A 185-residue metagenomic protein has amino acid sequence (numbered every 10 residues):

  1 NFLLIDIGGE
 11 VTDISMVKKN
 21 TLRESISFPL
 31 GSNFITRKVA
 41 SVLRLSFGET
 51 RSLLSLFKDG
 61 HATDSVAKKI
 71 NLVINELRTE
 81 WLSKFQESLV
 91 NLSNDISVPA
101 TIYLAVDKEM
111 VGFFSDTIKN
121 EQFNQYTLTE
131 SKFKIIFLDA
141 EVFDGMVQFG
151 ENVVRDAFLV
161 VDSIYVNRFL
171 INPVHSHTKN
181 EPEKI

Functional and structural regions predicted by a protein language model:
N1, S27, T36, V42 (+1 more regions): Helical "lid/coupling" subdomains associated with nucleotide-phosphate turnover
N1-E24, V39: Gly/Thr-rich phosphate-binding beta-strand-loop-beta motif of the actin/hexokinase/Hsp70
I7-V11, N33, V98: Short flexible coil/turn linkers enriched for glycine and charged/polar residues that connect secondary-structure
K19-T63: Glycine-rich phosphate-binding loop plus the immediately following alpha-helix
